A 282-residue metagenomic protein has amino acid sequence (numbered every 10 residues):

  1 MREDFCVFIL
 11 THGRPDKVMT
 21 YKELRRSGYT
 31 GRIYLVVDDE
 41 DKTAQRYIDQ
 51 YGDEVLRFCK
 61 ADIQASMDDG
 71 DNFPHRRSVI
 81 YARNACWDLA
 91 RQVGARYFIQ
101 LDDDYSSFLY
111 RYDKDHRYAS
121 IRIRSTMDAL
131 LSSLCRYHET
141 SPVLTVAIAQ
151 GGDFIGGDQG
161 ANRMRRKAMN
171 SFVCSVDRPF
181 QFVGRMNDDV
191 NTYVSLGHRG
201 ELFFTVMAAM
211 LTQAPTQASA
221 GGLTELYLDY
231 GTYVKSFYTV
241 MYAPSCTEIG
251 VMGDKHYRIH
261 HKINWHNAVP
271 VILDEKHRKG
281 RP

Functional and structural regions predicted by a protein language model:
R2-F5, P15-D16, G184, V190-P282: C-terminal catalytic/acceptor-binding lobe
E3-I9, L24, G31-L35: Hydrophobic targeting segments
F8-L10, V36, L101, V206: Short hydrophobic segments within beta-strands
I9-G28, E40-I48: Short, well-formed alpha-helical segments that are part of the catalytic scaffolds of diverse glycosyltransferases
V18-Y21, A44-I48, L109-Y112, G156-N162 (+1 more regions): A short acidic (Asp/Glu
D38-I99, S106-A119: Active-site-proximal specificity loops/subdomain of glycosyltransferases
Y97-D102, L144-A149, F203-M207, E248-V251: A structural signal for short, well-ordered beta-strand segments and their strand-loop junctions that often border
S106-S195: Conserved catalytic core of nucleotide-sugar-dependent glycosyltransferases
